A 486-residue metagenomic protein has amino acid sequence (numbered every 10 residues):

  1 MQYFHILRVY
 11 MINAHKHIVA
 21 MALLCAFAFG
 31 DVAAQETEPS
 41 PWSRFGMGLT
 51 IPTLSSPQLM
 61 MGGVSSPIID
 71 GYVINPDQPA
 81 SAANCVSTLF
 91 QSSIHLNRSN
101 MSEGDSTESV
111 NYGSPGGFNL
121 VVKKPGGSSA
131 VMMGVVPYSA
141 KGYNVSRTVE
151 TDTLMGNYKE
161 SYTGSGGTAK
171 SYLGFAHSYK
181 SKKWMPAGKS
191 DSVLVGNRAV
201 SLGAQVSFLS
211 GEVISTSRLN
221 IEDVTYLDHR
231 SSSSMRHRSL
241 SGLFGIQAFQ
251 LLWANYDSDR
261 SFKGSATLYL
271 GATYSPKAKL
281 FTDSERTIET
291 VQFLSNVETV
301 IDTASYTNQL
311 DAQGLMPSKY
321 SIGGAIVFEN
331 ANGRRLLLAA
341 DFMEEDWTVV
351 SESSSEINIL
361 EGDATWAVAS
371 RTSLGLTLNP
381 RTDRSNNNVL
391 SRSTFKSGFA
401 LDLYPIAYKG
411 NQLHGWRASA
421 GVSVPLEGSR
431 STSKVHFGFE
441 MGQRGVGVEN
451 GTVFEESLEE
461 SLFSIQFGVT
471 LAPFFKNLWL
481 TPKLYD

Functional and structural regions predicted by a protein language model:
Y3-V19: Bacterial N-terminal signal peptides that target proteins for export
A20-A28: Bacterial N-terminal signal peptides
F29-A34: Sec/Tat signal peptide C-region and signal peptidase I cleavage site
Q35-D486: Subset of outer-membrane beta-barrel
